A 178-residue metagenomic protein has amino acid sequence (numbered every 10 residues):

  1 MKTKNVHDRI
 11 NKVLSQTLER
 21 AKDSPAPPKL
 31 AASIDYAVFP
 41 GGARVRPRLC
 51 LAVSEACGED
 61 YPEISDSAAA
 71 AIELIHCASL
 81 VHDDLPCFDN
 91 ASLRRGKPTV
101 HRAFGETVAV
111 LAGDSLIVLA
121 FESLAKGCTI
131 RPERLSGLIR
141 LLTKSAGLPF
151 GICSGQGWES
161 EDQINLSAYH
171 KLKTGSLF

Functional and structural regions predicted by a protein language model:
M1-K22: N-terminal amphipathic/basic leader segments beginning at the initiator methionine
P25-F178: Mg2+-dependent prenyl diphosphate-binding active-site environment of isoprenoid biosynthetic enzymes
